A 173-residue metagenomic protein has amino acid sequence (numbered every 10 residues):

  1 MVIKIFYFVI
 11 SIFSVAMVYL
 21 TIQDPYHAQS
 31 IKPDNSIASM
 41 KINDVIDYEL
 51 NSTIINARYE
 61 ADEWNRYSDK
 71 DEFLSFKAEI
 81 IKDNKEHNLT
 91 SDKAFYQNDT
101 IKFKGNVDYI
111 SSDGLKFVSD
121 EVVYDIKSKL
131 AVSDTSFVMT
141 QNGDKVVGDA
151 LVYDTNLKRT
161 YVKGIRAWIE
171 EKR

Functional and structural regions predicted by a protein language model:
M1-R173: Mature-chain termini and adjacent capping regions
